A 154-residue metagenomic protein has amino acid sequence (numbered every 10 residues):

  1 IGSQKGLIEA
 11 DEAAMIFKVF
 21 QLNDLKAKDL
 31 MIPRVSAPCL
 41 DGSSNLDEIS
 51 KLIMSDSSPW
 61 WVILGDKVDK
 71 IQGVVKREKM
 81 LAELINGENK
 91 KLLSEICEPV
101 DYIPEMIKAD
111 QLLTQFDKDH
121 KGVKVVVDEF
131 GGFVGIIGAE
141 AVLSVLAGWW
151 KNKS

Functional and structural regions predicted by a protein language model:
I1-S154: Soluble cytosolic regulatory domains appended to membrane proteins
